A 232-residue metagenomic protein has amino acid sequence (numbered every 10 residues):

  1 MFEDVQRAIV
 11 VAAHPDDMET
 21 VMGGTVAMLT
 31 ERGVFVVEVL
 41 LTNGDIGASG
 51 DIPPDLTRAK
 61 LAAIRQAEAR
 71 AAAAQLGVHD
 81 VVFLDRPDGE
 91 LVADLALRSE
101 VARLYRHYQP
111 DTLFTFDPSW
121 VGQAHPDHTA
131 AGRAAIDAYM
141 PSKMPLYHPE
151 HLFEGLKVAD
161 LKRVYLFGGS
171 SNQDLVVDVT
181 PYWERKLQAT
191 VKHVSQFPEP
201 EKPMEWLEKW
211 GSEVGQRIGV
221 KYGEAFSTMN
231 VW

Functional and structural regions predicted by a protein language model:
M1-V11, D80, L91-W232: Metal-dependent de-N-acetylase/amidase catalytic core
M1-Y108: Active-site rim/loop-helix segments in enzyme catalytic domains that contact anionic ligands
